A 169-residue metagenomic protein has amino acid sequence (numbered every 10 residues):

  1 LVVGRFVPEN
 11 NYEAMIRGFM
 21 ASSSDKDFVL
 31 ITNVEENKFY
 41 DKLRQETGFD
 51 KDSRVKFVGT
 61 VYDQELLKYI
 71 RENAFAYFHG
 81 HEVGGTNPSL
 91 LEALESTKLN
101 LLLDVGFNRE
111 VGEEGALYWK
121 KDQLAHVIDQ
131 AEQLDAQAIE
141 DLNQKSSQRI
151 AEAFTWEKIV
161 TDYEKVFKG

Functional and structural regions predicted by a protein language model:
V3-V7, N33-E35, V61: Short donor-sugar binding/catalytic loops of nucleotide-sugar-dependent glycosyltransferases, especially enzymes
V7-A21, K38: A conserved mid-protein helix/loop that constitutes part of the nucleotide-sugar donor-binding site
A14-I16, F28, A93, L124 (+1 more regions): A structural motif in glycosyltransferase catalytic domains
T32, D41-E65: Nucleotide-activated donor-binding/catalytic signature segment of Leloir-type glycosyltransferases, i.e., the conserved
Y69-G85, K98: Acidic donor-binding loop of glycosyltransferase active sites
E95-L102: Short hydrophobic beta-strand element within catalytic cores of glycosyltransferases and related nucleotide-activated
R109-Q130: Change "using UDP/GDP/dTDP sugars" to "using nucleotide sugars
Q137-K168: A charged, aromatic-enriched C-terminal amphipathic alpha-helix characteristic of glycosyltransferases across folds
